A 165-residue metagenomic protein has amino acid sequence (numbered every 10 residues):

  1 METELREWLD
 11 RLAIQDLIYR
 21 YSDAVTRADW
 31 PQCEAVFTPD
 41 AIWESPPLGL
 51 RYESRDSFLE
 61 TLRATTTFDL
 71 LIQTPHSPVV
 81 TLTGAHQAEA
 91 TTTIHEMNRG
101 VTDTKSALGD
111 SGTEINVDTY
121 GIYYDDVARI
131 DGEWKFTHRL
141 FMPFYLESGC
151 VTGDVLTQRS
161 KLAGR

Functional and structural regions predicted by a protein language model:
M1-P39: Short, low-complexity N-terminal intrinsically disordered segments enriched in polar/charged residues
L12, D69-L71, N116-D118: Transmembrane beta-barrel outer-membrane domains
W30-G100, T104: A solvent-exposed, acidic/Ser-Thr-rich amphipathic alpha-helical stretch
T65-T67, L108-I115: Short, P/G- and charge-enriched loop/turn segments at secondary-structure junctions
Q73-P75, D118-Y123: Short, surface-exposed coil-to-beta transition loops
Q87-T91, Y120-D154: Short beta-strand edge/turn micro-motifs at domain boundaries
T102-G112, D154: Short, surface-exposed loop/helix-turn segments at secondary-structure junctions that function as lids/hinges flanking
G149-R165: Extended, polar beta-sheet/loop recognition surfaces of beta-rich domains that mediate binding to diverse ligands
